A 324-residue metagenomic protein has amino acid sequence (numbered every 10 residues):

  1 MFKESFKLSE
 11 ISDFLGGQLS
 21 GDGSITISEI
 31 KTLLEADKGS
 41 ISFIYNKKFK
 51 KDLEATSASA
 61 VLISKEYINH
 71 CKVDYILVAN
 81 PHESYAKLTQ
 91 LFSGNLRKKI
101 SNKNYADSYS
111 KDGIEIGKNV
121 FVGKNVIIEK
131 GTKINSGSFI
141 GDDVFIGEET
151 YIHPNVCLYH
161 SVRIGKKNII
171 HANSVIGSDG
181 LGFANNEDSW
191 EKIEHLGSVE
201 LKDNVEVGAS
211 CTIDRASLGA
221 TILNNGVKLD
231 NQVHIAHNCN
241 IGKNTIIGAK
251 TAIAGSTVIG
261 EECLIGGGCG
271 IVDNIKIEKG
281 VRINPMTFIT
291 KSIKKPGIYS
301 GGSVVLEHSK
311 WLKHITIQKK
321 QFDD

Functional and structural regions predicted by a protein language model:
M1-D107, V162, K167, N173-S174 (+4 more regions): Terminal amphipathic alpha-helical/low-complexity segments used for targeting or macromolecular assembly
F43, N104-E307: Structural signal for interior beta-strand "rungs" in well-ordered beta-sheet cores of soluble enzyme domains
